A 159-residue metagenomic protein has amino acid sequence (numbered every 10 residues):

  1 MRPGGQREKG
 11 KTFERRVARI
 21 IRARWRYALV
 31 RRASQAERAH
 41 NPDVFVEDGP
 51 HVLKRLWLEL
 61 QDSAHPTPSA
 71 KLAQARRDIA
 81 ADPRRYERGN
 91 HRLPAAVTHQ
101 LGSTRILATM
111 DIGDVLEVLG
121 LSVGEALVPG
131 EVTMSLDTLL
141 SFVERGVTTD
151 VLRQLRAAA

Functional and structural regions predicted by a protein language model:
M1-A159: Catalytic phosphate/metal-binding cores of nucleic-acid and nucleotide-processing enzymes, i.e., regions that mediate
